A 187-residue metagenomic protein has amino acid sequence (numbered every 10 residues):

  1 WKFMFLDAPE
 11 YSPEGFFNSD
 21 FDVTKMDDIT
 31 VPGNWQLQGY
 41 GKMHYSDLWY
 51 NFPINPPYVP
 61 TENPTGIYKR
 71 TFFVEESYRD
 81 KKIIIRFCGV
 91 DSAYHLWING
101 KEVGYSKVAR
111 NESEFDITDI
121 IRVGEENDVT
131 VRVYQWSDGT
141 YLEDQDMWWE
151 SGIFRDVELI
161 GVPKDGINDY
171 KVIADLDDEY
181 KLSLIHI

Functional and structural regions predicted by a protein language model:
W1-W35: Hydrophobic alpha-helical membrane-insertion signals
M4-A8, S12, N34-M43, Y58-D169 (+1 more regions): Accessory beta-strand-rich segments of carbohydrate-active enzymes
D22-Y58: Aromatic- and Gly/Pro-rich amphipathic surface segment
F52-P53, R155, S183: Alpha-helix boundary/capping detector
A174-L182: Short, solvent-exposed loop/linker segments at the N-terminal edge of repeated beta-sheet extracellular domains
I185-I187: Conserved small/polar residues in nucleotide/adenosyl-binding loops
